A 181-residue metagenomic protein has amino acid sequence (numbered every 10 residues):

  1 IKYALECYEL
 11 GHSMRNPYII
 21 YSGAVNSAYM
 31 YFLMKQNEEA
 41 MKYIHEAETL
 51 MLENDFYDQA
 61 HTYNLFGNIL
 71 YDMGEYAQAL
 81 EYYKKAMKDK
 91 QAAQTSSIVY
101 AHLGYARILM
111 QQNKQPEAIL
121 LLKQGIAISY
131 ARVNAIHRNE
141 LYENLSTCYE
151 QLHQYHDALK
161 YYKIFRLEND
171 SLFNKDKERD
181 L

Functional and structural regions predicted by a protein language model:
K2-E6, Q36-E46, E75-Y82, K114-L120: Structural signature of tandem alpha-helical TPR/SEL1-like repeats, specifically the intra-repeat loop/turn
A4, Y8-G11, Y31, M51 (+4 more regions): Eukaryotic all-alpha helical interaction scaffolds
R15-N16, N54-F56, A93-T95, V133-N134: Short coil/turn linker motifs that delimit alpha-helical repeat modules in TPR/alpha-solenoid proteins
E38-M41, L80, K88, T95 (+2 more regions): Hydrophobic positions within repeat-based interaction scaffolds
